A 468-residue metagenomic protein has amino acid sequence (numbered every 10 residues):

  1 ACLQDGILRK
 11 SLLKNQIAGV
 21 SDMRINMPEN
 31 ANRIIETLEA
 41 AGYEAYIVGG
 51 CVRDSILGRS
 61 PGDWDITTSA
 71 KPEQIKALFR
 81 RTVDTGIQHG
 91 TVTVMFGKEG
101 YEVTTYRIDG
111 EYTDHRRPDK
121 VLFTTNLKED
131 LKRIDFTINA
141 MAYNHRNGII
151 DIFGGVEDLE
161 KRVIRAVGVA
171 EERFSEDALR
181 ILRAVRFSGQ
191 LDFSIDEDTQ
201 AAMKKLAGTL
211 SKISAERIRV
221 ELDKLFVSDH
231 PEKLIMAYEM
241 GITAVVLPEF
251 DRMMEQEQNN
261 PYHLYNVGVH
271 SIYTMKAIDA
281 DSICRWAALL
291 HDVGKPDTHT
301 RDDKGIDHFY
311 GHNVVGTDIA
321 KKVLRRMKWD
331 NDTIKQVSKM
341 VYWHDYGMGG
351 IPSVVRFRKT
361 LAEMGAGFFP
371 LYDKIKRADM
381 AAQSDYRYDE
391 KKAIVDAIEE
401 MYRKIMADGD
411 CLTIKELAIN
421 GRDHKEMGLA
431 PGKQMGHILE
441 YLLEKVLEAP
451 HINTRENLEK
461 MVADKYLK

Functional and structural regions predicted by a protein language model:
C2-R9, L13-K468: Catalytic cores of the polymerase beta-like nucleotidyltransferase superfamily and closely associated nucleotide
